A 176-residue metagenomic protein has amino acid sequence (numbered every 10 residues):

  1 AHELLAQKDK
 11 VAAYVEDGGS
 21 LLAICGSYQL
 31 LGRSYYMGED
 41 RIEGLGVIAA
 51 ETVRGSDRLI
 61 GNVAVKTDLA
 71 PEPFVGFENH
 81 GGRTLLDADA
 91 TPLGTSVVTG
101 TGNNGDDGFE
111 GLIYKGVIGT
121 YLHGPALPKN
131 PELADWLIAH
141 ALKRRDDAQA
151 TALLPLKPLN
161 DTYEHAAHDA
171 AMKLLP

Functional and structural regions predicted by a protein language model:
A1-P71: Cysteine-nucleophile active-site neighborhood
G55-P176: Amide-donor transfer/coupling interface in amidating biosynthetic enzymes
